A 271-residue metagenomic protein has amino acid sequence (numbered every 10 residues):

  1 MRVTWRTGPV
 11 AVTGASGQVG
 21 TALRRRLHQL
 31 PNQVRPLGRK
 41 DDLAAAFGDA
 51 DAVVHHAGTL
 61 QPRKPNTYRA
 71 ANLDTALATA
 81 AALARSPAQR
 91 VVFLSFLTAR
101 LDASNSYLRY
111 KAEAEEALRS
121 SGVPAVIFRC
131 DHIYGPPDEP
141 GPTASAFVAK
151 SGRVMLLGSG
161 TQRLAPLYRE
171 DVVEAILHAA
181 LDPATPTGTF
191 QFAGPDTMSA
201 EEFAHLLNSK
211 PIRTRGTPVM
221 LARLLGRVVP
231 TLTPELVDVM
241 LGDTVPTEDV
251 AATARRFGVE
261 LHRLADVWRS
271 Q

Functional and structural regions predicted by a protein language model:
R2-Q29: N-terminal Rossmann NAD(P)H-binding glycine-rich loop of SDR-like oxidoreductase domains
R2-V3, V245-Q271: Amphipathic terminal alpha-helices
T13, H56-A57, V91-L97, F128-C130: SDR active-site strand-loop-helix element
G20-T21, L73, A112: Residues forming the Rossmann-fold NAD(P)(H) cofactor-binding site
R39-A78, A82-R85, F96-L101: NAD(P)H-binding glycine-rich loop region in Rossmannoid oxidoreductase-like domains and their noncatalytic homologs
S86-R90, V123: A short helix->loop->beta-strand "cap" motif at the edges of active sites that frequently abuts
A103-L207: Oxidoreductase cofactor-interface core, primarily capturing Rossmann-like NAD(P)-dependent enzymes
H205-V245: Terminal hydrophobic/aromatic helix or amphipathic segment near a protein terminus
